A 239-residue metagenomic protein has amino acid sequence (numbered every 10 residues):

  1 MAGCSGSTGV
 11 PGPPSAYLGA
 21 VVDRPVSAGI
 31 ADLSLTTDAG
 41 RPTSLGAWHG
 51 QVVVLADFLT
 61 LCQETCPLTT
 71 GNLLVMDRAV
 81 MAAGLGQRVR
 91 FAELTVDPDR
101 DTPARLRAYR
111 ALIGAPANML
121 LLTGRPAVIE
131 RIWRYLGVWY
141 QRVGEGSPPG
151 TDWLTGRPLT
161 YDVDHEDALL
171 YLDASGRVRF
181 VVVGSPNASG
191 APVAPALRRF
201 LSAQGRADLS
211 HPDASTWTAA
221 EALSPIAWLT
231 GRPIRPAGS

Functional and structural regions predicted by a protein language model:
M1-T36, A219-S239: N-terminal targeting signals for export/organelle localization
A28-G29, V52, D164-E166: Short, small/polar residue-rich loop motifs at catalytic or cofactor-binding pockets
T43-L73: Short active-site neighborhood of thiol/selenol oxidoreductases, capturing the structured segment around
G50, G184-A188, T230: A short acidic/small-residue loop/turn micro-motif
V52, F58-L59, D77-G84, I113-A117 (+3 more regions): Sec/Tat-exported extracytoplasmic proteins
T70-I132: Structural microenvironment flanking redox-active thiols in thiol-disulfide oxidoreductases
N118-Q204, D208: Thiol/selenol-based redox catalytic cores and closely related redox-interacting motifs
G190-S239: Extracytoplasmic/luminal low-complexity segments enriched in Pro/Gly and acidic/polar residues that act as flexible
